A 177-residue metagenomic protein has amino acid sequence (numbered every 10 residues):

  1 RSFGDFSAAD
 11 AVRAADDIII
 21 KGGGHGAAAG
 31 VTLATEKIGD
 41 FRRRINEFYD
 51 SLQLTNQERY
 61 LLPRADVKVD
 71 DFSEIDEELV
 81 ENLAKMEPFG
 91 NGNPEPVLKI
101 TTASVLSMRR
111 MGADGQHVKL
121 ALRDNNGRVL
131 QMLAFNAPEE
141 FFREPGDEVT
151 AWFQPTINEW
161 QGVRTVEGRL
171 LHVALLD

Functional and structural regions predicted by a protein language model:
R1-D177: Acidic, two-metal ion nucleic-acid-processing modules in DNA metabolism proteins
